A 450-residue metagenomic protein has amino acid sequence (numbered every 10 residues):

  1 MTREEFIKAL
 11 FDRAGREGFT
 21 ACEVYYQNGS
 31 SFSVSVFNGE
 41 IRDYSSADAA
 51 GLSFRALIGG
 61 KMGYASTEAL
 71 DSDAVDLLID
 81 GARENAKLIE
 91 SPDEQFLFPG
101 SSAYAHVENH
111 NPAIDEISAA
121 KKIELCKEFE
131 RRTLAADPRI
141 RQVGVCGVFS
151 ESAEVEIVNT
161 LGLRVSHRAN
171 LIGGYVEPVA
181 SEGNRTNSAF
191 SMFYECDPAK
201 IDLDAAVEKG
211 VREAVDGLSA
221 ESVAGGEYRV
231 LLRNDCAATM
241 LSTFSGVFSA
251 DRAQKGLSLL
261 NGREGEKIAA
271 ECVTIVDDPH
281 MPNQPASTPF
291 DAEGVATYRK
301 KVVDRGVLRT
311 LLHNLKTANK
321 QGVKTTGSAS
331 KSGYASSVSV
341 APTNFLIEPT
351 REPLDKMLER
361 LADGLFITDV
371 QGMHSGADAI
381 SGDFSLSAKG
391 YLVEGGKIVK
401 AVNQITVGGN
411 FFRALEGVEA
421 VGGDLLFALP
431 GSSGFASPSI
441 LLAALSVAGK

Functional and structural regions predicted by a protein language model:
M1-K450: N-terminal small-residue-enriched
